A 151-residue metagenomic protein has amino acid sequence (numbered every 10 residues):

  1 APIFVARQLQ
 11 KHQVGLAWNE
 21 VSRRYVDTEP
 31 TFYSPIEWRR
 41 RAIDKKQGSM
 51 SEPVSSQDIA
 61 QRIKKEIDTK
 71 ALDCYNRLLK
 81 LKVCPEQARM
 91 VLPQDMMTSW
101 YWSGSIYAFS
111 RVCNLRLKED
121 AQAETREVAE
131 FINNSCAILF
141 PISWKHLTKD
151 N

Functional and structural regions predicted by a protein language model:
A1-N151: Family-specific signature for flavin-dependent thymidylate synthase
